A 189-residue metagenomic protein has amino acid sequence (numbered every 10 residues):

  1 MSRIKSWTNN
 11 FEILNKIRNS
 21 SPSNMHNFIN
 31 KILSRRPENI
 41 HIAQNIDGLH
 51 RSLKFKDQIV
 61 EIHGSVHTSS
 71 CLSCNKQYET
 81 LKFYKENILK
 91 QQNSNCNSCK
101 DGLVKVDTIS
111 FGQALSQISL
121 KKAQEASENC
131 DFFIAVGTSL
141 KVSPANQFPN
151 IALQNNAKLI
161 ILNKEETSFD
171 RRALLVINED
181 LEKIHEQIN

Functional and structural regions predicted by a protein language model:
M1-N189: Conserved catalytic core of sirtuin-type NAD+-dependent deacylases
